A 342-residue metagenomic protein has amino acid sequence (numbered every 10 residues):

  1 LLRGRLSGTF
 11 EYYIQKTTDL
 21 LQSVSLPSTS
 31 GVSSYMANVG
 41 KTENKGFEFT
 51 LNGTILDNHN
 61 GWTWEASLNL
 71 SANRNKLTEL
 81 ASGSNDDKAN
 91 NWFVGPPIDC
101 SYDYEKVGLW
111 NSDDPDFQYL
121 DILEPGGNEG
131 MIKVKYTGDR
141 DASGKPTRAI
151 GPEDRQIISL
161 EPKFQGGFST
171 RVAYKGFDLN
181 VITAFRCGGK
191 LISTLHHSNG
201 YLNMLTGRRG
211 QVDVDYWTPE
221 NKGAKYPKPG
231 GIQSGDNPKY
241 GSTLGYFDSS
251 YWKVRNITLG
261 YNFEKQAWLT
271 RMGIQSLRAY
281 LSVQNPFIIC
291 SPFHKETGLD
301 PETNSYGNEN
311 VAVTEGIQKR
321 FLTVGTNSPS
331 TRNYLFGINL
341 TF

Functional and structural regions predicted by a protein language model:
L1-G31, W64, S71, N75: Membrane-embedded beta-barrel scaffold of Gram-negative outer-membrane proteins
R3-G4, K16, L51-H59, W64-A66 (+5 more regions): Outer-membrane beta-barrel proteins
G8-I14, A66-A72, V172, V181-F185 (+2 more regions): Transmembrane beta-barrel strands of outer-membrane/channel proteins
Y12-T18, V32-S33, K41-F47, L70-K76 (+4 more regions): Transmembrane beta-barrel architecture of outer-membrane proteins
A37, E43, L56-L160, G200 (+2 more regions): Conserved small-residue
V39-G46, N90-P115, Y216-K222, K239 (+1 more regions): C-terminal beta-signal and terminal closure region of outer-membrane beta-barrel proteins
K45-L51, W64-A66, F164-T170, F177 (+2 more regions): Hydrophobic, lipid-facing positions within transmembrane beta-strands of outer-membrane proteins
R186-R278, S282-Q284: Extracytoplasmic gating/loop element in the C-terminal half of outer-membrane beta-barrel translocons and assembly
